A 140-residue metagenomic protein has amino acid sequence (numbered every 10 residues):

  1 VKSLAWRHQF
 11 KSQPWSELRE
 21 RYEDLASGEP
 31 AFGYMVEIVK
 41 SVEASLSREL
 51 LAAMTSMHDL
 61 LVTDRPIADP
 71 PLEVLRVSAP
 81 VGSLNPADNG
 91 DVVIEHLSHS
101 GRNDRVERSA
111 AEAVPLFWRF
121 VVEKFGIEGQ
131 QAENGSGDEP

Functional and structural regions predicted by a protein language model:
V1-A5, A87, H99-P140: Acidic, proline/glycine-rich low-complexity IDRs
V1-A68: Negatively charged, low-complexity tracts enriched in Asp/Glu with abundant Ser/Thr
S12-P14, S47-E49, D59, D64 (+4 more regions): Functionally constrained cores in energy, signaling, and assembly domains
P14, D24, G28, G33 (+6 more regions): Residue-identity detector for glycine
S16, T63, I94, G137-D138: Intrinsic disorder/low-complexity signal
M54-H58, R76-S78, G129, E133 (+1 more regions): Generic preference for flexible, low-structure residues
P66-E112: Intrinsically disordered, low-complexity regulatory segments enriched in Ser/Thr/Pro and charged residues
